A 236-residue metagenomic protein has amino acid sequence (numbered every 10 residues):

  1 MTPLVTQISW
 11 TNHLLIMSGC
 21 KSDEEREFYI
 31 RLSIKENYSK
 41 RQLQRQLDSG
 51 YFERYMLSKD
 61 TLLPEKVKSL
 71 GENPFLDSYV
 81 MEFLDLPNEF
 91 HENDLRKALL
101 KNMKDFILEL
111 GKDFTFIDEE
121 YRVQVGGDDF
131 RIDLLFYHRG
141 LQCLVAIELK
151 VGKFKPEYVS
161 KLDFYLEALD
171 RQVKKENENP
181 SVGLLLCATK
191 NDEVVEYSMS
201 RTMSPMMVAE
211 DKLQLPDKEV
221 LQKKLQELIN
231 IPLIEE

Functional and structural regions predicted by a protein language model:
M1-E236: Basic, low-complexity intrinsically disordered segments
